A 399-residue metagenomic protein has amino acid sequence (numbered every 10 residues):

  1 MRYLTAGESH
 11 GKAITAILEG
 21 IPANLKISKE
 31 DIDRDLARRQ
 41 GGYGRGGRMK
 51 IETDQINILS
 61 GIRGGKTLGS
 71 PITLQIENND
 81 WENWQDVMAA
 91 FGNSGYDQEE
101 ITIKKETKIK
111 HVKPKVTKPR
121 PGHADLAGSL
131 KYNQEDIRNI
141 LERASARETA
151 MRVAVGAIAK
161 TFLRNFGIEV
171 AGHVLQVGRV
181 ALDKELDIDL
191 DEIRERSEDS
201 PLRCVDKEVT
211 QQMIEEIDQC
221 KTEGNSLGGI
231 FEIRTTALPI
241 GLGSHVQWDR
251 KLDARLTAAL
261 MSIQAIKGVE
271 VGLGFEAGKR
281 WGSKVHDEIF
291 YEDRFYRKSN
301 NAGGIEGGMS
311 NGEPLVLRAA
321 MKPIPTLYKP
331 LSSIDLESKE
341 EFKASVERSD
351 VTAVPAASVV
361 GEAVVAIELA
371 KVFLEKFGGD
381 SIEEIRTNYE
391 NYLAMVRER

Functional and structural regions predicted by a protein language model:
M1-R399: Generic N-terminal targeting/processing segments that precede catalytic cores or assembly contacts
